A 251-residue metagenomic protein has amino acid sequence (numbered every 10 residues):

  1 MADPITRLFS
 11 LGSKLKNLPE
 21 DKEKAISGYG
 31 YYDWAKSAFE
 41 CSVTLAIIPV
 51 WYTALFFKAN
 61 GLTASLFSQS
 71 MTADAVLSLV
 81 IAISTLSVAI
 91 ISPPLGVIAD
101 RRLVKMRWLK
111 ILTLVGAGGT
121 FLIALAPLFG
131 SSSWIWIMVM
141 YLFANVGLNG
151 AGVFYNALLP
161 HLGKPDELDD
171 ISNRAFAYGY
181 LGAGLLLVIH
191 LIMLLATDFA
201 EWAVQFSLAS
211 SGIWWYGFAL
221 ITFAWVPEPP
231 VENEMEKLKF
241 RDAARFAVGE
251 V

Functional and structural regions predicted by a protein language model:
D3-S27, E228-V251: Juxtamembrane intracellular "pre-TM" segments in multi-pass secondary transporters
K16-T85, W134: Helix-loop boundary and gating motifs at the non-cytosolic
G28-V43, V80-V97, R107-G119, W136-W202 (+2 more regions): Substrate-agnostic recognition of the 12-TM MFS/MFS-like secondary transporter fold
I47, F57-K58, P127-G130, L194-T197 (+2 more regions): Perimembrane helix-loop junctions in membrane proteins
T53-A73, F129, K164, L191-A203: Extracellular/lumenal inter-transmembrane loop segments of multi-pass membrane transporters
G96-I111, F240-G249: Cytoplasmic juxtamembrane regions at transmembrane-helix boundaries
T113-S131: C-terminal ends and interior cores of transmembrane alpha-helices in multi-pass membrane transporters/permeases
